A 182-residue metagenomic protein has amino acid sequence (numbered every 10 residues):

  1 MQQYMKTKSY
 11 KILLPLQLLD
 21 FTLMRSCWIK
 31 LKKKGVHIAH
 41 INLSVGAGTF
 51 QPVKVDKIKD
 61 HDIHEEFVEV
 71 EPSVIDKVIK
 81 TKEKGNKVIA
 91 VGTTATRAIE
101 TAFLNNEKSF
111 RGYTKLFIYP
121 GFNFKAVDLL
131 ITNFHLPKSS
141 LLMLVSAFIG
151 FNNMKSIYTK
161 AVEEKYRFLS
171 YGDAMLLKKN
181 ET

Functional and structural regions predicted by a protein language model:
M1-T182: Surface-exposed, charge/polar-rich loops and edge strands
